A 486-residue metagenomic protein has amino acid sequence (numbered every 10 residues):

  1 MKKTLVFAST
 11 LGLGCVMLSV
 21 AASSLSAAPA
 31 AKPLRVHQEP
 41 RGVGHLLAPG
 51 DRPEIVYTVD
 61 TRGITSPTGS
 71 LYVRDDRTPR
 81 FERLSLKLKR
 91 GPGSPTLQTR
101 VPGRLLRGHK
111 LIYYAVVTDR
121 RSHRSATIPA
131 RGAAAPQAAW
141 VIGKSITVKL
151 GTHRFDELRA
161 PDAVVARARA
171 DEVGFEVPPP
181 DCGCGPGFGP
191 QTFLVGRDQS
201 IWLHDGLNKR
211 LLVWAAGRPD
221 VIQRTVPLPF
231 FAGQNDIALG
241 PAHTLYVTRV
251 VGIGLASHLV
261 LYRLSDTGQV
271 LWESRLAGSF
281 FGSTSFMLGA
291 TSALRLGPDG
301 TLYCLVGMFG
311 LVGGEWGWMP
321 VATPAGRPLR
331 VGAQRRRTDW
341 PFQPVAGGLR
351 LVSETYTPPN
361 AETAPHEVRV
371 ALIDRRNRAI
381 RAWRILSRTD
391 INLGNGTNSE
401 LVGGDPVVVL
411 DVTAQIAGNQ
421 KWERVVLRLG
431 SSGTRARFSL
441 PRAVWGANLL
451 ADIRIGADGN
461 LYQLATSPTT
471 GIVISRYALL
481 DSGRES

Functional and structural regions predicted by a protein language model:
A21-A166, E172-G174: Glycan-association/targeting regions that enable binding to alpha-glucans and other polysaccharides
H153-C184, R224-F231, W272-M287, L329-R336 (+2 more regions): Surface-exposed loop and turn segments in beta-propeller and other repeat-based domains that flank or scaffold
G174-K209: Beta-strand-rich domains and repeat architectures in extracellular enzymes and scaffolds, especially beta-propellers
G189-T192, F231-L239, F281-R295, A333-G347 (+2 more regions): Repeated scaffold domains used in trafficking and secretory/extracellular systems, primarily beta-propellers
S200-W202, L245-Y246, L302-Y303, R350-L351 (+2 more regions): Conserved beta-propeller blade signature
N208-R210, V251-L255, M308-V312, Y356-E362 (+2 more regions): Short glycine/acidic-enriched loop and turn motifs that connect beta-strands
A215-P219, L264-G268, A322-G326, D374-N377 (+2 more regions): Short loop/turn segments that connect beta-strands within beta-propeller blades
A447-S486: Blade-level signature of beta-propeller repeat domains, shared across WD40, Kelch, NHL, RCC1 and BNR/Asp-box propellers
